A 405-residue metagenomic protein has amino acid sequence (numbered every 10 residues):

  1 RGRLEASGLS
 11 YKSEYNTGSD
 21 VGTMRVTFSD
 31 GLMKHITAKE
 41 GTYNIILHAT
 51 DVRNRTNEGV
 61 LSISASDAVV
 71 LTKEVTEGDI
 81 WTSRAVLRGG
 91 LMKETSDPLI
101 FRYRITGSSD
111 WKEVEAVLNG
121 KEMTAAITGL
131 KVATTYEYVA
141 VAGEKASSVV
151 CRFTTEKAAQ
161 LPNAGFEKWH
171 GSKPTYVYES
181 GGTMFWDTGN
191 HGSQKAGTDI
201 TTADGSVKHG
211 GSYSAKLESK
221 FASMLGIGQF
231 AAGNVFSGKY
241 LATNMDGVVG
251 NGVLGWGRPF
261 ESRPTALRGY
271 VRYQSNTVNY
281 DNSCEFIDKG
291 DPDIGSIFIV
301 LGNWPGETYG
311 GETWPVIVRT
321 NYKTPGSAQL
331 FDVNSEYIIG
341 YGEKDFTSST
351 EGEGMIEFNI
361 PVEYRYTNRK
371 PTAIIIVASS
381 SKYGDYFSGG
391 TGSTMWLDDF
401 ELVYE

Functional and structural regions predicted by a protein language model:
G2-D30, G107-V117: Low-complexity "stalk/linker" and mucin-like segments enriched in Ser/Thr/Pro/Ala/Gly
D30-E40: Extracellular/luminal low-complexity segments enriched in Ser/Thr/Pro
I36-T37, A126-K131, Y364: Short, flexible loop/turn segments at beta-strand junctions in immunoglobulin-like and fibronectin type III
A49, A140-A142: Conserved structural position at the C-terminal beta-strand of extracellular beta-sandwich adhesion modules
T56-A68, S148-E156: C-terminal edge beta-strand
A68-V75: Proline-enriched interdomain boundary motifs that mark the N-terminal boundary and often initiate the first structured
R152-P264, G290-S296, V300-G302, T308-K382 (+1 more regions): Aromatic (Trp/Tyr/Phe) and Gly/Pro-enriched flexible surface segments
